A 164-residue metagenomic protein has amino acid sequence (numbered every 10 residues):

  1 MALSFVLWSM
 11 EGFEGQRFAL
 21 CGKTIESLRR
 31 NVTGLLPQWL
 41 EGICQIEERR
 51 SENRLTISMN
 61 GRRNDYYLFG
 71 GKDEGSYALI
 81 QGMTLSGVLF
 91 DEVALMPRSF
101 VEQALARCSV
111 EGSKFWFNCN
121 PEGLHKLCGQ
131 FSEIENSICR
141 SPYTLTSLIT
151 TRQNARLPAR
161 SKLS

Functional and structural regions predicted by a protein language model:
M1-S164: Phosphate/NTP-binding elements of NTP-utilizing enzymes
